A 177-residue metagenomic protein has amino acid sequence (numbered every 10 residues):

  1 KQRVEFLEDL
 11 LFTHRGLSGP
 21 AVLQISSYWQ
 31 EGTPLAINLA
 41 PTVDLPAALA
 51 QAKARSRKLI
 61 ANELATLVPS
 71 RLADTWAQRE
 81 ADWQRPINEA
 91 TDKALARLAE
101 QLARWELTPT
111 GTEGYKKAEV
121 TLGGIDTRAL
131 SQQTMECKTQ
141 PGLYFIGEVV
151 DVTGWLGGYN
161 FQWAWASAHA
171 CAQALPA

Functional and structural regions predicted by a protein language model:
K1-K93: An anion/pyrophosphate-binding glycine-rich loop and adjacent beta-alpha core in soluble alpha-beta enzymes
S18-A21, I125-D126, V149, L156-N160: Gly/Ser/Thr-rich beta-alpha loop segments that engage phosphate groups in nucleotides
I25-Y28, Q132-Q133, S167, A177: N-terminal low-complexity, intrinsically disordered patches enriched in charged
W29, W105, Y115, W163-W165: Tryptophan-centered motif/residue detector
T33-L35, S56-A61, G124-I125, Q132-Q133 (+2 more regions): Short, surface-exposed linear patches
D44-L45, P109, A168-A170: Short, intrinsically disordered/low-complexity patches at protein termini and at juxtamembrane boundaries
D74-T153: A glycine-rich dinucleotide-binding beta-alpha-beta segment and adjacent secondary-structure elements that constitute
V152-A177: A conserved FAD-binding loop/helix module that cradles the flavin
